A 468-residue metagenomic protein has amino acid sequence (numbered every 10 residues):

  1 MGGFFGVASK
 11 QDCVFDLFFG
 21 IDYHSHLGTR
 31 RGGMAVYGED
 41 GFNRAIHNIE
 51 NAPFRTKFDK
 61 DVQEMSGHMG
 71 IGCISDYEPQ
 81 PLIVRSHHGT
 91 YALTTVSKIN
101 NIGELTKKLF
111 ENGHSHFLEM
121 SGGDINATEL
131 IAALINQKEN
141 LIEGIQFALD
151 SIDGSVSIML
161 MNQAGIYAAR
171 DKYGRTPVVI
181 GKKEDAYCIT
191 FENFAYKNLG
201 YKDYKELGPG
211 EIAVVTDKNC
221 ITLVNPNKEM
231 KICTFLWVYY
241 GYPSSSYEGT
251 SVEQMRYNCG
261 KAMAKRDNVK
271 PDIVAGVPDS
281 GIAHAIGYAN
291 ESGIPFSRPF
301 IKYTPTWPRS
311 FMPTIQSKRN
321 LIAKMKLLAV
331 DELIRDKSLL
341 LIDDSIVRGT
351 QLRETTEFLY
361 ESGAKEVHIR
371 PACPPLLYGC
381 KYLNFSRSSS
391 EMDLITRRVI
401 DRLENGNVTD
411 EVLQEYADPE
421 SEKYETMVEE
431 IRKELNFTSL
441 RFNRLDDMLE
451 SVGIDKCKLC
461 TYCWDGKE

Functional and structural regions predicted by a protein language model:
M1-G208, V214-P271, V277, E366: Conserved short alpha-helical segments that host acidic/polar catalytic motifs at enzyme active sites
V14, N101, Y167, R175-T176 (+7 more regions): Flexible loop/turn segments at secondary-structure boundaries
K108, N112, L134, S151 (+7 more regions): Generic, well-ordered alpha-helical scaffold segments in large soluble proteins
E129-E139, P278, N290-P308: Amphipathic alpha-helical
A164-G165, G200-E206, T356-E468: PRPP-dependent phosphoribosyltransferase catalytic core
R170, F191, D217, G276-D279 (+6 more regions): Active-site proximal loops enriched in glycine and acidic residues that flank catalytic Cys/His/Asp and coordinate
A195, K202, L207-E211, G260-D267 (+3 more regions): Phosphate/diphosphate-binding loops
G293-S338, L377-S389: Short, glycine/charge-rich flexible loops or terminal/linker lids adjacent to PRPP-binding catalytic cores
